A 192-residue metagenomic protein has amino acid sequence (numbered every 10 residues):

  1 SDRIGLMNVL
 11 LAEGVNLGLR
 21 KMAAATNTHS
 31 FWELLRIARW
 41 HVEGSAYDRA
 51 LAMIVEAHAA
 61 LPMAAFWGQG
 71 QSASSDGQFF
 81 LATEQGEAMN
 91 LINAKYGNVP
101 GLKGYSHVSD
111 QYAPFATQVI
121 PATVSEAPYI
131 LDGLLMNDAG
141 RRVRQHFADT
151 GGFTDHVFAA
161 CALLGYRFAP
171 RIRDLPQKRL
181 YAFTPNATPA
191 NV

Functional and structural regions predicted by a protein language model:
S1-A25: Structured, charged N-terminal subsegments at the starts of enzyme catalytic cores and at intra-chain domain/subunit
M22, A73-Q78, I130, H146-G151: Short, conserved catalytic/metal-binding motifs centered on acidic residues
A24-A38: Short, basic interhelical loop/turn and adjoining N-cap of the next helix at nucleic-acid- or acidic-partner-contacting
E33-L35, A46-Y47, T83-E87, Y129 (+2 more regions): A short acidic (Asp/Glu
W40-L61: Short, basic alpha-helical nucleic acid-contact segments in DNA-binding proteins and DNA transaction factors
A60-E126: Active-site cores of enzymes that catalyze phosphoryl transfer or operate on phosphate-rich substrates
S125-Q145: Short, basic/hydrophobic alpha-helical segments
H146-H156, D174-R179: Acidic, metal-coordinating catalytic cores used for nucleic-acid/nucleotide bond scission and strand-transfer chemistry
